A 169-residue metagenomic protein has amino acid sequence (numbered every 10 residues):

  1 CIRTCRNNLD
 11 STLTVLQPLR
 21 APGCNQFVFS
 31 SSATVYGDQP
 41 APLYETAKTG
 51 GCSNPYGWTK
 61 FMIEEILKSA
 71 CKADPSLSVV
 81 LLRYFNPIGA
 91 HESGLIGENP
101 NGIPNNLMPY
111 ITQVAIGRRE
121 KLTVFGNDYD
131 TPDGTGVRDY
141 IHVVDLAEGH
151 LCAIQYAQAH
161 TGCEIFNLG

Functional and structural regions predicted by a protein language model:
C1, P18, P22, T46 (+4 more regions): Generic structural signal for alpha-helix termini and adjacent loop/cap motifs
R3-C5, C52-F61, G97-P109, D139-Y140: Short-chain dehydrogenase/reductase
L13-P55, A70-V80: Conserved Rossmann-fold NAD(P)-dependent oxidoreductase catalytic core, especially the SDR/UDP-sugar
L13-Q17, I66, Y140, D145-E148: Conserved mid-core alpha-helix of short-chain dehydrogenase/reductase
F27-F29, V80-R83, D139, N167: Structural signature of the Rossmann-like NAD(P)-dependent dehydrogenase/reductase core
D38-Q39, S53-A90, P109-R119: Active-site Tyr-X1-5-Lys
P87-A90, P109-T131, R138-I165: Alpha-helical substrate-binding/gating segment
